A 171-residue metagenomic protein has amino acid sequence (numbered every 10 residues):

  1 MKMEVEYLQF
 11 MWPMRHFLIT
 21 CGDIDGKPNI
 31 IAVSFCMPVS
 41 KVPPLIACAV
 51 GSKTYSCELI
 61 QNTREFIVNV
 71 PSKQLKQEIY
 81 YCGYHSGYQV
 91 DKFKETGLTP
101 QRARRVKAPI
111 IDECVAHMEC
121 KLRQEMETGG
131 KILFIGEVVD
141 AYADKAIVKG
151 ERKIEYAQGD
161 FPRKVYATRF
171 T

Functional and structural regions predicted by a protein language model:
M1-T171: Basic, polyanion-binding surface patches
